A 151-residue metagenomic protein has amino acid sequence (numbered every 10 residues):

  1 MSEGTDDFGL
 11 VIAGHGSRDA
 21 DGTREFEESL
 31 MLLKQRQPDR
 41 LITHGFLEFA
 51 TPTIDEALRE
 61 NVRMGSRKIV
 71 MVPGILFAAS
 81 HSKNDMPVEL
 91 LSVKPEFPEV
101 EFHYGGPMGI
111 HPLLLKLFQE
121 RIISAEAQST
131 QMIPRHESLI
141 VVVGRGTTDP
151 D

Functional and structural regions predicted by a protein language model:
M1-D151: Active-site-proximal alpha-helix that buttresses catalytic centers in soluble enzyme cores
